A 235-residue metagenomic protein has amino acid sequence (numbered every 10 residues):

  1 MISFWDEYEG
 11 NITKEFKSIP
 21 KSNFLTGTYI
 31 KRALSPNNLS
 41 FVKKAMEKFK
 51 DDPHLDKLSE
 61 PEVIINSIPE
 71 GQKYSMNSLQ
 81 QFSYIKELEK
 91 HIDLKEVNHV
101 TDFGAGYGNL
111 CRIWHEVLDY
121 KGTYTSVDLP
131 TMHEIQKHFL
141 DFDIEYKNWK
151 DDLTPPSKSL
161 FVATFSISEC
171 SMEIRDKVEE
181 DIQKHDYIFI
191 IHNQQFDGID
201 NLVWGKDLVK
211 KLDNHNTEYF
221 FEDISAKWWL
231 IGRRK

Functional and structural regions predicted by a protein language model:
M1-S75: N-terminal accessory regions of S-adenosyl-L-methionine
S78-E96: Conserved alpha-helix/loop element of class I SAM-dependent methyltransferases that forms part of the SAM/SAH-binding
E96-G106: Conserved class I S-adenosyl-L-methionine
G108-D119: Conserved SAM-binding loop of SAM-dependent methyltransferases across substrates and taxa, primarily the Class I
H138-P155: S-adenosyl-L-methionine
F161-E173: A short SAM/SAH-binding and catalytic strip from SAM-dependent methyltransferases
C170-I182: A short, conserved alpha-helix within the catalytic core of class I
H185-D197: Conserved beta-strand signature within the Rossmann-like core of class I S-adenosyl-L-methionine
